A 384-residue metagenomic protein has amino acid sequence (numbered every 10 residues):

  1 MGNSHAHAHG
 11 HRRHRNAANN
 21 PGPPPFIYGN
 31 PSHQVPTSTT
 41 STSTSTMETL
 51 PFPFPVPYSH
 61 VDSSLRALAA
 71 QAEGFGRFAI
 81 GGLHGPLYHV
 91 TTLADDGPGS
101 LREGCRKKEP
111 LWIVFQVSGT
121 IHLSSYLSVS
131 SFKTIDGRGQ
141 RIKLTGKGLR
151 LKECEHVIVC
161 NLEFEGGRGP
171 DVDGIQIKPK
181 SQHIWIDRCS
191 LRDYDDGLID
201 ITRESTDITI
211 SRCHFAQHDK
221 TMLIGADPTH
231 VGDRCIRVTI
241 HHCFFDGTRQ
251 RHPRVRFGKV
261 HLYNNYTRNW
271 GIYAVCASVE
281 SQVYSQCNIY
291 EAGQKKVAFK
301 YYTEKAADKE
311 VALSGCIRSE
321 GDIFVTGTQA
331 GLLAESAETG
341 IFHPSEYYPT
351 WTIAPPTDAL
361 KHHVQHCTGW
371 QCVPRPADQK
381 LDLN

Functional and structural regions predicted by a protein language model:
M1-H14: PEST-like, low-complexity acidic/proline-rich intrinsically disordered segments, predominantly at protein N-termini
P24-T40, S45-P57, R254-N384: Extracellular beta-rich repeat passengers
S43-F78: N-terminal low-complexity, Pro/Thr/Ser-rich intrinsically disordered segments that act as propeptides or flexible
A67-I113: Acidic Gly/Asp/Thr-rich repetitive segments characteristic of extracellular carbohydrate-active and adhesion proteins
A94, S118-T120, Q140-R141: Acidic glycine-/aspartate-rich tracts in secreted/extracellular proteins
R102-E109, T120-T134, K143-C160, G166-K180: Extracellular beta-strand-rich solenoid/capping regions of secreted or surface-exposed proteins that bind or remodel
F132, G137-R138, E155-G166, S181-D195 (+5 more regions): Right-handed parallel beta-helix
G148, G174-Q176, L198, T221-L223 (+3 more regions): Structural detector of coil-to-beta-strand junctions
